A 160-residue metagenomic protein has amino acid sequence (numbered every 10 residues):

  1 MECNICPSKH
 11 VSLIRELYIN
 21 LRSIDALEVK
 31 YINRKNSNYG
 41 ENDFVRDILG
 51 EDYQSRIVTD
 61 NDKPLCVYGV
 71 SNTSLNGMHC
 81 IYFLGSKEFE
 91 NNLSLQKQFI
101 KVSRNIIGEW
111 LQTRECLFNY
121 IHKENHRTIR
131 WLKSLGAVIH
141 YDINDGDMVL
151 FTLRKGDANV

Functional and structural regions predicted by a protein language model:
M1-Y39: Short amphipathic alpha-helix that is part of the acyltransferase structural core
Y31-Y53: Active-site rim helix/loop that mediates acceptor-substrate recognition in acyltransferases
D52-G69: Conserved beta-hairpin
Y68-N76, H140-I143: A conserved beta-strand-loop-helix scaffold within acyl/acetyltransferase catalytic domains
G77-Q96, V149: Conserved acetyl-CoA binding element of GNAT-fold acetyltransferases
N92-E109, R130, S134: Conserved acetyl-CoA-binding loop-helix of GNAT-fold acetyltransferases
L111-K133, I143-D145: Conserved beta-strand-loop-alpha-helix junction that forms the acyl-donor binding cleft
D145-V160: C-terminal "cap" of GNAT-fold acetyltransferases
